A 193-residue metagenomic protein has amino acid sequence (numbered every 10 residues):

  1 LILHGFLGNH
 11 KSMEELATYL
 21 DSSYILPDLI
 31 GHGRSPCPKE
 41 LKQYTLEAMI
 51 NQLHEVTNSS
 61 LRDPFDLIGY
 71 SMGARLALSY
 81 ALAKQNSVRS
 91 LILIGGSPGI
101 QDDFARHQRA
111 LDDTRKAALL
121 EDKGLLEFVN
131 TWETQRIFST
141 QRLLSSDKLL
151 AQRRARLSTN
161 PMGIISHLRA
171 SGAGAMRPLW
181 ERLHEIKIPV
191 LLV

Functional and structural regions predicted by a protein language model:
L1-C37: Conserved HGGG/HGGXW glycine-rich cap/lid loop of the alpha/beta-hydrolase fold
E15, S79-A83: Active-site signature of alpha/beta-hydrolase-fold catalytic machinery across serine- and Asp/Cys-nucleophile hydrolases
D28, D66, R89-I92: Residue in the alpha/beta-hydrolase core beta-strand immediately N-terminal to the catalytic nucleophile
E47-F65: Conserved acidic catalytic loop of the alpha/beta-hydrolase fold
G69-G73, A77: Gly/Ala-rich beta-loop-alpha elbow adjacent to hydrolase catalytic centers
L82, R89-E121: Flexible "cap/lid" loop of the alpha/beta hydrolase fold
T114-L120, T131-L143, A151-A155, H167-G174: Helix-loop "lid/cap" segments that line or gate small-molecule binding pockets
R156-V193: Conserved serine/cysteine hydrolase catalytic core
